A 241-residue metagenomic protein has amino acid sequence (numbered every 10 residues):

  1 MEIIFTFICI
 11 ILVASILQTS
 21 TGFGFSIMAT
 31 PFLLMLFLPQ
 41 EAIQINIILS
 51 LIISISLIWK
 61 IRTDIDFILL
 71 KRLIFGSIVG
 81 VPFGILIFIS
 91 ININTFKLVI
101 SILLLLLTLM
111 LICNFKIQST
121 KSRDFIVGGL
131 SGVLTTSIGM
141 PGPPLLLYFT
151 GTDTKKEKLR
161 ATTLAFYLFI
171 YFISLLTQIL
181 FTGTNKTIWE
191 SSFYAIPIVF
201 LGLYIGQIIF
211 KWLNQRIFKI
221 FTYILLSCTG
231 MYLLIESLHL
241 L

Functional and structural regions predicted by a protein language model:
I4, I47, S101-L104, T108 (+3 more regions): Residues within membrane-spanning alpha-helices of integral membrane proteins, especially the hydrophobic core/packing
F7-K71, G132, G142-V199: Small-residue-rich hydrophobic segments that form or flank transmembrane alpha-helices in multi-pass membrane proteins
S15, K121-M140: Hydrophobic alpha-helical transmembrane segments of multi-pass integral membrane proteins, predominantly secondary
I16, S20, F32, L36 (+8 more regions): Membrane-interface helix caps of multi-pass small-molecule transporters
Q40-I112: Membrane helix-loop-helix hairpins that form the core translocation module of multi-pass transporters
S56-T63, V99-R123, Q207-I208, C228-L241: Transmembrane helix exit motif
I87-I89, I93, K97, T136-P143 (+2 more regions): Hydrophobic alpha-helical transmembrane segments in multi-pass integral membrane proteins
I205-S227: Interfacial loop-to-transmembrane junctions
